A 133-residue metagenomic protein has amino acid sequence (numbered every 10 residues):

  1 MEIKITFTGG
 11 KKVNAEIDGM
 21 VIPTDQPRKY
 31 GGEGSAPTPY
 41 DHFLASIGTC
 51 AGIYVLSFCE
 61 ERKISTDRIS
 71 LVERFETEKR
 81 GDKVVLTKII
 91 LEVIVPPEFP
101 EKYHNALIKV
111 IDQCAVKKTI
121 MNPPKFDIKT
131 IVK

Functional and structural regions predicted by a protein language model:
M1-A45, L56-K133: Extended beta-strand/beta-hairpin segments
C50-A51: Alpha-helical metal-binding/catalytic segments enriched in His/Glu/Asp
